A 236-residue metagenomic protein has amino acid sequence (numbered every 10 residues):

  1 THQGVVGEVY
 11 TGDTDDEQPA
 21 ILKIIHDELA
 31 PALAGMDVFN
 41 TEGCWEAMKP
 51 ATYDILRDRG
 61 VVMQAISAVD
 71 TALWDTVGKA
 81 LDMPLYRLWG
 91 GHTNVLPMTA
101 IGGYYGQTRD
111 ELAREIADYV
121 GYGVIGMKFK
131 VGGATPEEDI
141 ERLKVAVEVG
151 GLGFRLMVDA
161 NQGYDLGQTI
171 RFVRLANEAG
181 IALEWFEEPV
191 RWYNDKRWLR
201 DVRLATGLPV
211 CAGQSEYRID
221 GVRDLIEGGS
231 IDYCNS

Functional and structural regions predicted by a protein language model:
H2-A80: Metal- or metallocofactor-binding catalytic centers and their adjacent structured scaffolds across diverse enzyme
Q3, P84-Y104, L204: N-terminal small/glycine-rich loop or linker at the start of catalytic domains across soluble metabolic enzymes
G4, L29, V69, D82 (+4 more regions): Conserved, mostly hydrophobic/aromatic
R59, V95-E111, K130-G132, A160-L166 (+1 more regions): Active-site mouth loops of central-metabolism enzymes
T71-L81, L112, A117-G121: Alpha-helical scaffold segments that flank or form the walls of functional sites
D110-G126, I170-W185: Alpha/beta enzyme core
A134-S236: Catalytic core of soluble alpha/beta enzymes
